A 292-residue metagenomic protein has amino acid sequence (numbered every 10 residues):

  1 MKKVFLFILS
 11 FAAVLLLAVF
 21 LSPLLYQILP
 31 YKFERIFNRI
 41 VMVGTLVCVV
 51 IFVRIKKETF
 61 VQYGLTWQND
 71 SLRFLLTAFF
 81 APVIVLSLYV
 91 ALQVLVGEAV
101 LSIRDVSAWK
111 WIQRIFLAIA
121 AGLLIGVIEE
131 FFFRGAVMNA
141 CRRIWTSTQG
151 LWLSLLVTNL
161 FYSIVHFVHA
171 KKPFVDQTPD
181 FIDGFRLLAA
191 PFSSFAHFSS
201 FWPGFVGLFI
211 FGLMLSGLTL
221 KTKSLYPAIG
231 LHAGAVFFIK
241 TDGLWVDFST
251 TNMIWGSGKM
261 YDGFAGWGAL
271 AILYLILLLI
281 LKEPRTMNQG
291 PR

Functional and structural regions predicted by a protein language model:
M1-A12: N-terminal membrane topogenic signal
V14-P23, V83-V90, N159-V168, A233-V246: Aromatic-anchored segments of alpha-helical transmembrane domains
L16-N38, R104, F174-F192, T241-M260: Juxtamembrane/transmembrane-helix boundary motifs at the membrane-water interface
L17-V53, R73-F80, I103-A121, K259-L270: Alpha-helical transmembrane segments in multi-pass membrane proteins
R54-V61, L86-S102: Transmembrane alpha-helix boundary signature
R114-I128, A190-F211, D262-A271: Hydrophobic alpha-helical transmembrane segments
F131-I164, V168-D183, G217-S224: Membrane-interface helix/loop boundary segments of multi-pass membrane proteins
L220-K223, A233-R292: C-terminal membrane module of polytopic membrane proteins
